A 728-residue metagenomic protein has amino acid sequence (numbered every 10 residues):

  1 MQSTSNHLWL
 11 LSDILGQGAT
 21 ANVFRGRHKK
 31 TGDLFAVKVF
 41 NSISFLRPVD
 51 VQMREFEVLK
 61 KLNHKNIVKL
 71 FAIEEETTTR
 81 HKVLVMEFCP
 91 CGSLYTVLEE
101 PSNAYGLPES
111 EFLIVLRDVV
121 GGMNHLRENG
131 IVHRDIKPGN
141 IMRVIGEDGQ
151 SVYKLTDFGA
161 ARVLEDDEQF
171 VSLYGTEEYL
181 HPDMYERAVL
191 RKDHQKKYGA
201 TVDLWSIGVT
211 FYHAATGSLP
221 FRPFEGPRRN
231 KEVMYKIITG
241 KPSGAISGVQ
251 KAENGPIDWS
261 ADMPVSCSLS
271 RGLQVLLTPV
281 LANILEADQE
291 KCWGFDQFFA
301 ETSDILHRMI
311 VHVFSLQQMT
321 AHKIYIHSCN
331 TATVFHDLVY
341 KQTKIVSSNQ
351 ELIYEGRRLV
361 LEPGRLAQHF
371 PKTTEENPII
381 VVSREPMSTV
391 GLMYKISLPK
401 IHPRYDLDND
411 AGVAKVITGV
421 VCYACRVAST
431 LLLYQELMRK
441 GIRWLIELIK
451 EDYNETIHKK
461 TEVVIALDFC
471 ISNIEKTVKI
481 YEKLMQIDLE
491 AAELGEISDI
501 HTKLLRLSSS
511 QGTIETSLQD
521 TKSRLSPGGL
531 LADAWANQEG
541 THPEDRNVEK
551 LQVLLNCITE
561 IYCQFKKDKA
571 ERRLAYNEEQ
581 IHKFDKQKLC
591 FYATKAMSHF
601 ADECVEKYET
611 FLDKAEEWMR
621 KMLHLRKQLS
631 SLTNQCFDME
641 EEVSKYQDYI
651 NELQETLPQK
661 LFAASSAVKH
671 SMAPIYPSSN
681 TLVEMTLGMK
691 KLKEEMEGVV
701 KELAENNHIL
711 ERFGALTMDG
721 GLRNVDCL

Functional and structural regions predicted by a protein language model:
S12-A19, V23: Protein kinase glycine-rich loop
N22-I43: Glycine-rich ATP phosphate-binding loop
V39-L62: Conserved N-lobe beta3->alphaC-helix segment of eukaryotic protein kinase catalytic domains
K69-R80: Short beta-strand micro-motifs within the conserved protein kinase catalytic domain, predominantly in the N-lobe
T79, P220-A287: C-terminal lobe of the eukaryotic/viral protein kinase catalytic domain
T79-S93: Conserved short submotifs of the Hanks-type protein kinase catalytic core that shape the nucleotide-binding pocket
V115-L116: Activation segment signature within eukaryotic-like protein kinase domains
